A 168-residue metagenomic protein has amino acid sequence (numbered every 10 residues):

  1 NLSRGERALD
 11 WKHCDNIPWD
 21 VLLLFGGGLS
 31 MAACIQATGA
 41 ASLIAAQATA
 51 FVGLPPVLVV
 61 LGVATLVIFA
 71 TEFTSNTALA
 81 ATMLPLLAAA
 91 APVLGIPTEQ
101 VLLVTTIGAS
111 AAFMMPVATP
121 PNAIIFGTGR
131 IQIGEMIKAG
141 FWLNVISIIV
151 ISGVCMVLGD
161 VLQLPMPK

Functional and structural regions predicted by a protein language model:
N1-K168: Transmembrane helical cores of multi-pass ion-transport proteins
